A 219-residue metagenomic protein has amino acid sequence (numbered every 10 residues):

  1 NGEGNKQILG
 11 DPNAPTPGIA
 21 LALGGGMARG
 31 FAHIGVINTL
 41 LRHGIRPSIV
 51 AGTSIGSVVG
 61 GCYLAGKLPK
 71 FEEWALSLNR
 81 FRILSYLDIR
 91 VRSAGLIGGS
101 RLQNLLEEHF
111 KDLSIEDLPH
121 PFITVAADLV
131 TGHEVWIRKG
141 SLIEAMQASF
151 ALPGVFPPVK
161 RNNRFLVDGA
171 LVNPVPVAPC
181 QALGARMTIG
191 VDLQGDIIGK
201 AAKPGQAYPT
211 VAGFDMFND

Functional and structural regions predicted by a protein language model:
N1-V50: Helix-rich "cap/lid" substructures immediately adjacent to catalytic or cofactor-binding pockets
P15-I19, L68-L105, A127-S141, A170-D219: Non-catalytic peripheral regions of patatin-like phospholipases
G24, R46-A65: Catalytic nucleophile loop
G26, V36, G56, T124 (+4 more regions): Conserved small-residue
H33, G56-S57, N173: Catalytic nucleophile loop
E107, E144-P158, G169-V175: Active-site glycine-rich loop that binds ribose-phosphate moieties when present
F110-H120: A short alpha-helix-loop-beta-strand transition element characteristic of N-terminal alpha/beta dinucleotide-binding
F122-A127, P157: Short beta-strand scaffold segments in enzyme catalytic cores
